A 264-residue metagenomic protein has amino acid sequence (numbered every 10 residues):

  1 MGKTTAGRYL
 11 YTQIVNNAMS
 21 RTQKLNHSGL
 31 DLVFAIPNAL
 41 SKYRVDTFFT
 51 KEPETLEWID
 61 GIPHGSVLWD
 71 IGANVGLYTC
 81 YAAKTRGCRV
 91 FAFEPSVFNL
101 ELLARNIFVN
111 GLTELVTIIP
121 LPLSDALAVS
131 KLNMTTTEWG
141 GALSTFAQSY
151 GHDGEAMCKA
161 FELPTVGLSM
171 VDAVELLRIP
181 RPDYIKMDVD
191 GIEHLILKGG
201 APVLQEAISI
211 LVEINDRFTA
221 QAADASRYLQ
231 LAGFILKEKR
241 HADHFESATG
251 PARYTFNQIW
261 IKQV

Functional and structural regions predicted by a protein language model:
M1-L115, E155-K159, E175-L177, A225-R227 (+1 more regions): S-adenosyl-L-methionine
T47-W69, V129-K131, A147-E206, R217-A223 (+1 more regions): Short internal loop-to-helix segment that lines adenine-nucleotide cofactor pockets
A73-V75, V97, D125, V189-E193 (+1 more regions): Short, glycine/acidic-enriched loop or turn micro-motifs at the edges of active sites
A82, L103, V116, L132 (+1 more regions): Hydrophobic packing residues within well-ordered alpha-helices of enzyme cores
P120, K186-M187, L211-I214: Short beta-strand segments
P122-D125, S169: Conserved acidic residues
A128-E138: Polar, low-complexity loop segments and adjacent catalytic/binding residues used for recognizing and processing sugar
